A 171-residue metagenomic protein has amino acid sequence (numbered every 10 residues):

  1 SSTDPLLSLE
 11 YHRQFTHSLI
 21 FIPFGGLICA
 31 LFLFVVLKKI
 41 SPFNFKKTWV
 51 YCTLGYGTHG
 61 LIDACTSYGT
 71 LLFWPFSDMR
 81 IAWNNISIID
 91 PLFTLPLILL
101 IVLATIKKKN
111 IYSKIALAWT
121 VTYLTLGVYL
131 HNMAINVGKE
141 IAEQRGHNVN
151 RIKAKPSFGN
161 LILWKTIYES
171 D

Functional and structural regions predicted by a protein language model:
S1-Y123, V128-N136, E140-N148, K153-P156: N-terminal membrane-targeting hydrophobic helices
N150-D171: Short periplasmic/luminal acceptor-recognition loop of GT-C membrane glycosyltransferases, typified by
